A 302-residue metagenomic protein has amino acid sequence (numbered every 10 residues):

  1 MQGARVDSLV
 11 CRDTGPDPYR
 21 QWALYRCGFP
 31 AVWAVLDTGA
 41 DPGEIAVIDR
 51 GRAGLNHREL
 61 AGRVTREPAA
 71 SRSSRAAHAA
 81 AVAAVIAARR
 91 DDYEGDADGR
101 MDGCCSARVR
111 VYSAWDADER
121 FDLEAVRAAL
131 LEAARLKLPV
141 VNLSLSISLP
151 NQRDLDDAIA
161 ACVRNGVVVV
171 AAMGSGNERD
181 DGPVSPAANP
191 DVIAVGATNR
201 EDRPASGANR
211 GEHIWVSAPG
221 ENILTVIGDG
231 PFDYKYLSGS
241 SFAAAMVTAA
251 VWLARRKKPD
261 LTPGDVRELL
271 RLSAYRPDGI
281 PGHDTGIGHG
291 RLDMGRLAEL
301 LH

Functional and structural regions predicted by a protein language model:
M1-G43, G54-E59, G286, M294: Protease zymogen maturation seam
A31-T65, S71-L123, I159, A188-D191 (+3 more regions): Subtilisin-like serine protease catalytic core
W33, V111-P190, E201-P204, G230-A244 (+2 more regions): Substrate-binding/access-modulating region of protease and related hydrolase catalytic domains
D37, A87-D91, L131-P139, A160-R164 (+6 more regions): Sec-exported extracytoplasmic/periplasmic mature domains
E44-D49, R108-S113, P139-S144, V168-A172 (+3 more regions): Structural recognition of the beta-strand scaffold that forms the well-ordered cores of secreted hydrolase catalytic
I48, G54-N56, A197-S241, D278-P281: Catalytic-core environment of secreted peptidases
S71-A83, G176-E178, N209, K235-V247: Gly/Ser-rich catalytic serine loop of serine hydrolases
Y112-W115, P139, G220-R291, G295-L300: Hydrolase catalytic cores
